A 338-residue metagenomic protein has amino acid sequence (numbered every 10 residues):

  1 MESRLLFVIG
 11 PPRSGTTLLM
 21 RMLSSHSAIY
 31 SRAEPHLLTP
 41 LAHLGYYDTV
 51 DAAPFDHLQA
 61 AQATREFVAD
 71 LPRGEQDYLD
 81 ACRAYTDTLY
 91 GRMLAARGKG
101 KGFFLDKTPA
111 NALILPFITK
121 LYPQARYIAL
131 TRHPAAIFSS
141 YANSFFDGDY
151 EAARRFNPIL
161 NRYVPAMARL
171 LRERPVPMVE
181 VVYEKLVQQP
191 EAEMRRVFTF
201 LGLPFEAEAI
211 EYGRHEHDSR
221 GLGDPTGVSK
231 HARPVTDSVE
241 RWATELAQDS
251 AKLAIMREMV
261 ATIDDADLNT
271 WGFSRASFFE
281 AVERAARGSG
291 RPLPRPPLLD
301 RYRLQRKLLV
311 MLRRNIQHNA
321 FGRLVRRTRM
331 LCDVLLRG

Functional and structural regions predicted by a protein language model:
M1-L6, T199, L203-G338: PAPS-dependent sulfotransferases, especially Golgi type II membrane carbohydrate sulfotransferases
S3-R4, S14, T88-L89, A110-L113 (+1 more regions): Short, conserved clusters of charged catalytic residues that mark active-site and nucleotide-handling motifs
F7, L18, R126: Amphipathic alpha-helical recognition patches that constitute DNA-binding helices
P11: P-loop (Walker A) phosphate-binding loop of NTP-binding proteins
T17-I29: A conserved segment at the C-terminal end of the G1
H26-S27, A33, L201, F205: A generic secondary-structure signal for well-formed alpha-helical elements
Y30-A112: PAPS-dependent sulfation machinery
R97-E211, H215, S219-R233: PAPS-dependent sulfotransferase catalytic domain
